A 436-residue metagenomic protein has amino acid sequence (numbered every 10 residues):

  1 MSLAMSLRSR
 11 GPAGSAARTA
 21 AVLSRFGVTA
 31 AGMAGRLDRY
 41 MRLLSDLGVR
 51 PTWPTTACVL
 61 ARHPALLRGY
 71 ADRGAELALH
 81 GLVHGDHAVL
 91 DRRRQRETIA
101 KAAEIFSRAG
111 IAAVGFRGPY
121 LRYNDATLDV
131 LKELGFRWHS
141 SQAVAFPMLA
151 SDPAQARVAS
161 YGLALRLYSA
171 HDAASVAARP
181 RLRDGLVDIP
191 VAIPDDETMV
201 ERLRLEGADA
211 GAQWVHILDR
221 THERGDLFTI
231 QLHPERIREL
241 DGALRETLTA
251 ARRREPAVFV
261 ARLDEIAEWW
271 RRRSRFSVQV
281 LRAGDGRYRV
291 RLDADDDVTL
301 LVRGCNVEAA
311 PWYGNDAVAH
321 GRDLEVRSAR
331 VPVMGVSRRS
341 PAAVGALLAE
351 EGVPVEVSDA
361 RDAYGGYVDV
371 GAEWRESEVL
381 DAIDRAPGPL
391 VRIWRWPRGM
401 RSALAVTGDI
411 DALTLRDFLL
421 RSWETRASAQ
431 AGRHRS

Functional and structural regions predicted by a protein language model:
M1-T52, A65, E104, D125-L134 (+1 more regions): Terminal accessory/targeting
S24-T29, G81-T98: Glycine-rich phosphate-binding "P-loop"
A57-A61, Y120-R122: Short beta->alpha connector loops
R73-L77, V130-H139: Glycine-enriched alpha-helix->loop->beta-strand junction motifs that scaffold or abut catalytic
L77-H84, I410: Histidine-centered catalytic micro-motifs
L82-G85, Q142-M148: Short, acidic/turn-prone active-site loops that include or flank metal/cofactor- and phosphate-binding residues
T98-A109, D384: An active-site-proximal structural segment forming one wall of the substrate-binding cleft that immediately precedes
